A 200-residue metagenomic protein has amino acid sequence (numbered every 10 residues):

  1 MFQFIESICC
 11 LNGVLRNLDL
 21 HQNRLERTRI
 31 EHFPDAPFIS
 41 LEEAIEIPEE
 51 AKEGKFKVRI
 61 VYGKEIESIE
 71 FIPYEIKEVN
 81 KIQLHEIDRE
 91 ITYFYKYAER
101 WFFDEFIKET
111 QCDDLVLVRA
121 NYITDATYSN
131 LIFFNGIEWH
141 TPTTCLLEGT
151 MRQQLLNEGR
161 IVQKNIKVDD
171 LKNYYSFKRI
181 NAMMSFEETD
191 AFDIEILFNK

Functional and structural regions predicted by a protein language model:
M1-Y122, E138, T144-K200: Conserved alpha/beta cores of soluble small-molecule-handling proteins
T124-S129: Short beta-strand/strand-turn micro-motif
L131-I132, L147: A short acidic/small-residue loop/turn micro-motif
I132-F133, H140: Glycine- and Gly-Pro-enriched alpha-helical subdomains that act as flexible, kink-prone "lid/hinge" or packing modules
